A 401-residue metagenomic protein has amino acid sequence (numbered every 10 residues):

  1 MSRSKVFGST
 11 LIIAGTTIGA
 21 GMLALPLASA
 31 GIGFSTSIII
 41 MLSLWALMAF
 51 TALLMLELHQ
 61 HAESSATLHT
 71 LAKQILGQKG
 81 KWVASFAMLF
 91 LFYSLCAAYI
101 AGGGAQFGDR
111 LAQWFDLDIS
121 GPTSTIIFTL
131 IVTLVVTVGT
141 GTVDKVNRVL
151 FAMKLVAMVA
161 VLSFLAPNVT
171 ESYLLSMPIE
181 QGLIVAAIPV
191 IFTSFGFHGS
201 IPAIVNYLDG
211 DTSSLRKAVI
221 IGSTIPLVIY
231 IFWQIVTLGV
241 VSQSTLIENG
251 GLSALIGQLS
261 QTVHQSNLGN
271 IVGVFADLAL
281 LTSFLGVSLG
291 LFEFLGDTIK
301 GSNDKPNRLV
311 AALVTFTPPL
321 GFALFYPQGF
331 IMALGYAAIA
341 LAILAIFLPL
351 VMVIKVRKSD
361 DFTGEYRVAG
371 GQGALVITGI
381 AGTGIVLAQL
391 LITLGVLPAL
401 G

Functional and structural regions predicted by a protein language model:
M1-L27, I32, T36, A49-L53 (+6 more regions): Membrane-interface "cap" regions at the ends of multi-pass membrane proteins
K5-V6, G121-T129, I221, I225-V228 (+4 more regions): Loop-to-transmembrane helix boundary motifs in multi-pass membrane proteins
T10-T17, S85-F86, R110-G139, M153-L162 (+3 more regions): Transmembrane alpha-helical segments of multi-pass small-molecule transport proteins
F50-D116, G273-D297: Hydrophobic transmembrane alpha-helices that form the core helical bundles of multi-pass secondary transporters
E63-Q78, T224-L281, G301: TM-loop-TM module centered on a large, flexible mid-protein loop between adjacent transmembrane helices in multi-pass
D116-I127, G141, R148-Q258, L400: Helix-loop-helix junctions that connect adjacent transmembrane segments in multi-pass membrane transporters
A157-F164, L280-G290, A312-T315, A337-T363: Hydrophobic alpha-helical segments of multi-pass membrane transport proteins
Q328-G401: A generic transmembrane alpha-helix motif of multi-pass inner-membrane proteins
